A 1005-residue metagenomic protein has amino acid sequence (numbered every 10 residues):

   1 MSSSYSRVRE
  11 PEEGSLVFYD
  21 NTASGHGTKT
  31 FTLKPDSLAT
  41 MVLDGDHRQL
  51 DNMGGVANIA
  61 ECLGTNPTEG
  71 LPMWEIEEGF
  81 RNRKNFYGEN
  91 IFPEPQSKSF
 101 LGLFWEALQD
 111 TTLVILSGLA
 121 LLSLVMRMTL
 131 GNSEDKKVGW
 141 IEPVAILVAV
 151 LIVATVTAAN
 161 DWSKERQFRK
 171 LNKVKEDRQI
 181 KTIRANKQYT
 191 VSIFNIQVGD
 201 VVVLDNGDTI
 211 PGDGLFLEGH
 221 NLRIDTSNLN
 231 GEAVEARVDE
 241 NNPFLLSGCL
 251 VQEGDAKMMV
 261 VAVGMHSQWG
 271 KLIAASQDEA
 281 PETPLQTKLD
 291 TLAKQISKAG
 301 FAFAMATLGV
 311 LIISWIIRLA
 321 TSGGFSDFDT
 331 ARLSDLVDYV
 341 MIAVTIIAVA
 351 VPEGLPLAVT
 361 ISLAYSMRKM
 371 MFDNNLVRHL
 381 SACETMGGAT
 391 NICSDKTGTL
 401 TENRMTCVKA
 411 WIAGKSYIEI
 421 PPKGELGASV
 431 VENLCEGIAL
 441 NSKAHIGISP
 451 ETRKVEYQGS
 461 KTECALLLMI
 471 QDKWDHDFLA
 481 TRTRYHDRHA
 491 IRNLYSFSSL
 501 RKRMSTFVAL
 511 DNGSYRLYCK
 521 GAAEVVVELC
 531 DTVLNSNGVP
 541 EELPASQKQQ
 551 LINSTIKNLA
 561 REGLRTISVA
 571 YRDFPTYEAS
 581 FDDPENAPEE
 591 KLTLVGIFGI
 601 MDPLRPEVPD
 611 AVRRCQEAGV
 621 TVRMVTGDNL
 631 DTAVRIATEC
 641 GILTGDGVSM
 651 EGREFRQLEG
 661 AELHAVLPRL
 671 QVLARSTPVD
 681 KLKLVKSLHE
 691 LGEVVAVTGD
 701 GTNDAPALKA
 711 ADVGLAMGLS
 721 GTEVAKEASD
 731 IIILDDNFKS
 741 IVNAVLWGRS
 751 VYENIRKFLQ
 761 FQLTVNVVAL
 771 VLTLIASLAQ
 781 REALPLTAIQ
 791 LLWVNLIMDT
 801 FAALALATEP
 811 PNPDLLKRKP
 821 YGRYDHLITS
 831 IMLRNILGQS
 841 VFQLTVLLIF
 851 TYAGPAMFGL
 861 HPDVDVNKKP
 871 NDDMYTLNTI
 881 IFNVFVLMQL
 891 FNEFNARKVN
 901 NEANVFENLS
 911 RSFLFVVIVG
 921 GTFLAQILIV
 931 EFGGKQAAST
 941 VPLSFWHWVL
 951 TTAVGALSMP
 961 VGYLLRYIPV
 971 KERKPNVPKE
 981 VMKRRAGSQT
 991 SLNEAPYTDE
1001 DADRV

Functional and structural regions predicted by a protein language model:
M1-T829, V841, F882-V886, V899-V1005: Conserved cytosolic headpiece of P-type ATPases
K817, L848-L887, N901: Membrane-interfacial loop- and helix-cap regions that link adjacent transmembrane helices in polytopic membrane proteins
